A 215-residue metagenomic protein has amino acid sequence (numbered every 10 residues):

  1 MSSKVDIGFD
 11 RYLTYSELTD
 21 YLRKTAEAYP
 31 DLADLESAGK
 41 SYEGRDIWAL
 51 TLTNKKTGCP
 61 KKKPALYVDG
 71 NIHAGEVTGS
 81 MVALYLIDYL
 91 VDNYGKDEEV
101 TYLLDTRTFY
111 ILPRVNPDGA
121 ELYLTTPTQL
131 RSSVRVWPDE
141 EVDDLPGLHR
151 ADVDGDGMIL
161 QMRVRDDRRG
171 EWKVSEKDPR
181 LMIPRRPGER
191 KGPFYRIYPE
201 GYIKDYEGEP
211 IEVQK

Functional and structural regions predicted by a protein language model:
M1-W48: Short glycine- and acidic-rich boundary segments immediately preceding or forming the N-terminal edge of structured
A26, N54-T57, L90, Y94: Structural motif corresponding to the C-terminal cap of alpha-helices
S41-E43, T57-P60: Short glycine/serine/proline-enriched coil/turn segments at secondary-structure junctions
G44, N71, I111-R114: Divalent metal-coordination and catalytic microenvironments
I47-L50, P127: Charged, often glycine-rich, active-site loop that binds/positions anionic groups
A49-C59, N71: Short beta-strand-to-loop junctions in surface cap/lid or active-site-entrance loops
K62-A65, V77-M81, Y85-K215: Active-site/substrate-binding loop(s) of hydrolase catalytic cores
Y67-D69: Short hydrophobic beta-strand that contains or immediately precedes a catalytic carboxylate
